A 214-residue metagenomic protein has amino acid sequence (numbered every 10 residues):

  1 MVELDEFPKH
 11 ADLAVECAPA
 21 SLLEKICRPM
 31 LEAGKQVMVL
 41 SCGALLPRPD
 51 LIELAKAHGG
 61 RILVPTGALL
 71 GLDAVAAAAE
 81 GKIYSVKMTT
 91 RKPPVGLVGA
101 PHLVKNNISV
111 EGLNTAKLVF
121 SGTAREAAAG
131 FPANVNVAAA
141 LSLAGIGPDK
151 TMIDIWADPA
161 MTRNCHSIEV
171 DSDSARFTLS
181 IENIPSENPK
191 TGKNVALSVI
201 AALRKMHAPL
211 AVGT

Functional and structural regions predicted by a protein language model:
M1-P29, S172: N-terminal glycine-/serine-/threonine-rich beta1-alpha1-beta2 phosphate-ribose binding loop of Rossmann-like
C17-A18, C42, K190: Residue-level marker of alpha-helix boundaries and capping positions
S21, K25-P29, A33, S41-R61: Rossmann-fold NAD(P)-binding glycine/threonine-rich loop
G43-L46, T66-L72: Gly/Ser/Thr-rich loops at beta-strand to alpha-helix junctions that form or flank small-molecule/cofactor-binding
D50-L69, Y84-M88: Rossmann-fold dehydrogenase core element
A68-T214: Active-site-lining helix/loop region of Rossmann-like oxidoreductase modules
